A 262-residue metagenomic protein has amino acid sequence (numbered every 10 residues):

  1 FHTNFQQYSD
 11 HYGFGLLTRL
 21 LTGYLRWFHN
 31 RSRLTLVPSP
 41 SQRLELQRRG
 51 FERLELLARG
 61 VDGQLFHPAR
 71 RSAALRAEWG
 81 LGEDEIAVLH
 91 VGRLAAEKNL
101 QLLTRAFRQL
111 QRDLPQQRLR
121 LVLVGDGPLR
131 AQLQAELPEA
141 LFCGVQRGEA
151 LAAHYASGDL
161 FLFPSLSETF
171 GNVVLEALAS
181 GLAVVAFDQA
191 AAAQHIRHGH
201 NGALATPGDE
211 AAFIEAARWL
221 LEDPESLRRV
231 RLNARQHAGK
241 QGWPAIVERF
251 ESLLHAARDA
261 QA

Functional and structural regions predicted by a protein language model:
T18-S72: Donor nucleotide-sugar binding/catalytic pocket of nucleotide-sugar-dependent glycosyltransferases
L36, L81-K98, T104-R108: Conserved donor-binding/catalytic core segment of Leloir-type glycosyltransferases
R130-E149: Nucleotide-activated donor-binding/catalytic signature segment of Leloir-type glycosyltransferases, i.e., the conserved
V145-Q146, A153-G158, F250: Short alpha-helical donor nucleotide-sugar binding micro-motif in glycosyltransferases
L166: Aromatic "clamp/platform" in nucleotide-sugar-dependent glycosyltransferases that forms part of the donor/acceptor
A183-A186, I196: Short hydrophobic beta-strand element within catalytic cores of glycosyltransferases and related nucleotide-activated
H198-G199, A203-E210, W219-P224: Conserved acidic donor-binding segment of nucleotide-sugar-dependent glycosyltransferases
A212, W219, S226-K240: A short, well-ordered alpha-helix in the C-terminal region of glycosyltransferases
